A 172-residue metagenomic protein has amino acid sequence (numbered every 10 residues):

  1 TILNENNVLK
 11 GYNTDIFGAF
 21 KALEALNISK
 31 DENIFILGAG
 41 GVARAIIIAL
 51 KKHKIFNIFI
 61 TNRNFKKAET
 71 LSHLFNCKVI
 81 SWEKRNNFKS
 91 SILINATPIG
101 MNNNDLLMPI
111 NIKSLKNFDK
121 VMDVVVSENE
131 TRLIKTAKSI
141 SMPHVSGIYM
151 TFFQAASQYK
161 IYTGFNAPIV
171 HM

Functional and structural regions predicted by a protein language model:
T1-L26, I140: Phosphate/diphosphate ligand-binding glycine-rich loop within oxidoreductases
N27-N33, K116-N117: Short helix-loop-beta connector
E32-K51: Glycine-rich adenosine-cofactor-binding loop
I36-L37, I60, D123: Hydrophobic Val/Ile/Leu positions in short beta-strands of Rossmann-like dinucleotide-binding domains
K52-N57, S139-P143: Conserved S-adenosyl-L-methionine
H53-F75: NAD(P)-binding Rossmann-fold cofactor-contacting core
N76-V145: Rossmann-like adenosine-cofactor binding region
V124-M172: Adenosine-phosphate binding glycine-rich loop
